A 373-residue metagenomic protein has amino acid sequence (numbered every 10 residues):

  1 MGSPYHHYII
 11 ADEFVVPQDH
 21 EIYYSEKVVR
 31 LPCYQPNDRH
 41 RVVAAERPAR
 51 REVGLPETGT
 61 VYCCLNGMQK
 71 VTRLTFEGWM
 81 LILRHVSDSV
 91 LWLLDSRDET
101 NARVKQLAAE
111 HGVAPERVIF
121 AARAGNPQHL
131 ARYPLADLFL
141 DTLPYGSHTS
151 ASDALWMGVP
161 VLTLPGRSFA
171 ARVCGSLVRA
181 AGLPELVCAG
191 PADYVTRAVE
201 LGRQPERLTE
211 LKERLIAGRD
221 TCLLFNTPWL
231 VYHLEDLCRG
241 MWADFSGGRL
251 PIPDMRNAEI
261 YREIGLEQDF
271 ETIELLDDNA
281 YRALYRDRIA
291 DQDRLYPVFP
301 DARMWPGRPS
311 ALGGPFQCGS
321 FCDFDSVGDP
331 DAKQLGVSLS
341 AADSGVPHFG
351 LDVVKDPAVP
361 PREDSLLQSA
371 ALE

Functional and structural regions predicted by a protein language model:
M1-R47: Active-site-proximal region of nucleotide-activated glycan assembly enzymes, centered on histidine/acidic-rich loops
C33-G125, R132, G247: Conserved catalytic-core segment of nucleotide-activated headgroup transferases in glycan assembly
M68, L81, L94-S96, N101-Q106 (+4 more regions): C-terminal amphipathic helix plus adjacent low-complexity, charged tail appended to glycosyltransferase catalytic
G125-A136, W156: Short acidic alpha-helix that forms the nucleotide-activated donor recognition element in Leloir-type transferases
P134, T142-T227: Catalytic binding pocket for nucleotide-activated donors in carbohydrate/polymer assembly enzymes
G319-D329, L335-S340, G345-D356, P360-E373: Long, low-complexity, intrinsically disordered segments
